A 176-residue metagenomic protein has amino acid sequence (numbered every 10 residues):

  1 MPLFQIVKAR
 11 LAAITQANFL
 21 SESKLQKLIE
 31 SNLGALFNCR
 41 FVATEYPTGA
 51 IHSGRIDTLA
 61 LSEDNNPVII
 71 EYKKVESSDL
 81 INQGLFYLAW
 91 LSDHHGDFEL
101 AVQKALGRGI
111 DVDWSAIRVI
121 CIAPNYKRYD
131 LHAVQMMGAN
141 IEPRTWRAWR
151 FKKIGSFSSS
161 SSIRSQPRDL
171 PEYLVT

Functional and structural regions predicted by a protein language model:
M1-T176: Charged, terminal alpha-helix-loop-beta segments that serve as non-catalytic nucleic-acid engagement and/or assembly
